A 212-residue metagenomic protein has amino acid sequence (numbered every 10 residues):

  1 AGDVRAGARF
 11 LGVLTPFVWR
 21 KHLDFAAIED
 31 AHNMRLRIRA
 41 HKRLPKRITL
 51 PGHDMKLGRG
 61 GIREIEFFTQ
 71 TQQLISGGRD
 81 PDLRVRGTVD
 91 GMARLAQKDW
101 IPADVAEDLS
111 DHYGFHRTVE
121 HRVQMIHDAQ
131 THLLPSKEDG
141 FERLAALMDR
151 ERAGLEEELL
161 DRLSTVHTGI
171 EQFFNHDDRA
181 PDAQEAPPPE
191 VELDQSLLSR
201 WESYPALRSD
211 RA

Functional and structural regions predicted by a protein language model:
A1, P51, R59, F67 (+3 more regions): Polyanionic (Asp/Glu-rich) segments that form extended negatively charged tracts
A1-I62, Q72-I75, K137, R162-V166 (+1 more regions): Long, amphipathic alpha-helical stalk/connector segments used for oligomerization, subunit docking, or mechanical
V4, G78-L83, Q130-L134: A short, ordered amphipathic alpha-helix with a cationic face
F25-I28, H32, L74-R94: Alpha-helical cores of eukaryotic small-GTPase signaling modules
R43-K46, G77-D80, Q97-W100, D128: Short, flexible helix-adjacent loops and helix caps
K56, R79, L83, A106-S110: Alpha-helix capping and helix-loop boundary segments enriched in small/acidic/polar residues
